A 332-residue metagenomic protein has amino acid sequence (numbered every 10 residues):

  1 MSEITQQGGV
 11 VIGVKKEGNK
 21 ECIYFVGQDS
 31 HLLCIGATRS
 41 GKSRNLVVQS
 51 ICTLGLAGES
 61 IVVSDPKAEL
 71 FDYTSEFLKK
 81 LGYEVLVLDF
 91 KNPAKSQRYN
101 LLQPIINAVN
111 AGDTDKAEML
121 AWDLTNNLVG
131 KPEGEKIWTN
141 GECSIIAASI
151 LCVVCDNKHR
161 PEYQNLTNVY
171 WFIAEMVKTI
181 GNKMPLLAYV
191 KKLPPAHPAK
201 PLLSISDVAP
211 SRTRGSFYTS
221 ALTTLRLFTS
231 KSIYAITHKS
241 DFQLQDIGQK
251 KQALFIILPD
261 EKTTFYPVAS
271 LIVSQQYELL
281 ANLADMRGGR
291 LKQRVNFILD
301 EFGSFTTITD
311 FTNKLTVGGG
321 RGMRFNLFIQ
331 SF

Functional and structural regions predicted by a protein language model:
I4-N19, I23-M323: P-loop NTPase motor domains
P66, F328-F332: Conserved H-loop
